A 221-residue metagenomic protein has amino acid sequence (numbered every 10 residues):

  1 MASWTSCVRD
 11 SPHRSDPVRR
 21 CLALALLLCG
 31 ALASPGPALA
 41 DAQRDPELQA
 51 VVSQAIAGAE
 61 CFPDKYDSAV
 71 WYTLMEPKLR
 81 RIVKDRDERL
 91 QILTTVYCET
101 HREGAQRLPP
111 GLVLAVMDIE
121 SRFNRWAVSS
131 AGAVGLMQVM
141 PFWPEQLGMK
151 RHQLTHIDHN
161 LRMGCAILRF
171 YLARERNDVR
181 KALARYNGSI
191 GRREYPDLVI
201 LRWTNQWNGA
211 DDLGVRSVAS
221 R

Functional and structural regions predicted by a protein language model:
M1-V18: N-terminal secretory signal peptides that target proteins for export/translocation
W4, C21, N187: Conserved aromatic-histidine-acidic binding/catalytic patches
D16, A23-L24, I157: Generic alpha-helix initiation/capping and coil-helix boundary signal
C21-A33: Bacterial N-terminal signal peptides
P35-A42: Boundary at the C-terminal end of the N-terminal hydrophobic targeting segment
A42-R221: Catalytic glycan-binding domains that act on GlcNAc-containing polysaccharides
